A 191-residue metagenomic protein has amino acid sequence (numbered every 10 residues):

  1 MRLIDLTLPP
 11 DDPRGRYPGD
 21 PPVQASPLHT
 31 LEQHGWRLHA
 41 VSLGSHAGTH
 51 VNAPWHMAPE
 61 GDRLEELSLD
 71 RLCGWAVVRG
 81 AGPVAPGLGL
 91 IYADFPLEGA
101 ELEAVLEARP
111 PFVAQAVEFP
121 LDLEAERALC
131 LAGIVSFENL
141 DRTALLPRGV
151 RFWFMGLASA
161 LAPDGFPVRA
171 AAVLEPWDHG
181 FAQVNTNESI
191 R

Functional and structural regions predicted by a protein language model:
M1-R191: Active-/binding-site microenvironments in catalytic and ligand-binding cores
